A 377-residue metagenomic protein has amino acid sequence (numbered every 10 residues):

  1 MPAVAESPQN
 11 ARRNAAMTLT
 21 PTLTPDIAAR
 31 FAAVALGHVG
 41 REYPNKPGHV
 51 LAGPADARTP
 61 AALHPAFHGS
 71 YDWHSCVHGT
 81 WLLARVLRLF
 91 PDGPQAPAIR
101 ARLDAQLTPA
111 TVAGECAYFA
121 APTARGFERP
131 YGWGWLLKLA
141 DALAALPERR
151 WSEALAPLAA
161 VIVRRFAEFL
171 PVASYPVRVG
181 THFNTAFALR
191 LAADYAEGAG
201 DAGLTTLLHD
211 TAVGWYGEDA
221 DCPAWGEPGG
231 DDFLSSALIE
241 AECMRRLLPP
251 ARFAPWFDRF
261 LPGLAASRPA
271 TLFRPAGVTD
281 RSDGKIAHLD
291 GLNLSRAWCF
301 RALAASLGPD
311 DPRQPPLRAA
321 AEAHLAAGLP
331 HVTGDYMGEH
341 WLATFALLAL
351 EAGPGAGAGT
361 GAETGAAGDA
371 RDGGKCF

Functional and structural regions predicted by a protein language model:
A5-A16: Short, Lys/Arg-enriched N-terminal segments with co-localized hydrophobic residues within the first ~10-30 amino acids
M17-H68: Low-complexity, Ser/Thr/Pro/Gly-enriched N-terminal "stalk/linker" regions
L19-L23, T80-G93, G134-R149, A188-G200 (+3 more regions): Well-ordered alpha-helical scaffold segments within catalytic/enzyme domains
T20-P25, A61-V77, A117-W133, V172-T185 (+4 more regions): Solvent-exposed loop and edge beta-strand segments that line ligand/cofactor-binding and catalytic clefts
F31-Y43, I99-A117, A156-Y175, G203-A224 (+2 more regions): Long, well-ordered core segments of solenoidal/helical folds
V77, V86-A196: Extended ligand-binding groove/face enriched in aromatic
P176-G180, N184-A199, A224-R313, A319: An internal, amphipathic alpha-helical element
F273, G277-G357, G368-F377: Fungal-biased detection of long, low-complexity, Ser/Thr- and Lys/Arg-rich intrinsically disordered regions
